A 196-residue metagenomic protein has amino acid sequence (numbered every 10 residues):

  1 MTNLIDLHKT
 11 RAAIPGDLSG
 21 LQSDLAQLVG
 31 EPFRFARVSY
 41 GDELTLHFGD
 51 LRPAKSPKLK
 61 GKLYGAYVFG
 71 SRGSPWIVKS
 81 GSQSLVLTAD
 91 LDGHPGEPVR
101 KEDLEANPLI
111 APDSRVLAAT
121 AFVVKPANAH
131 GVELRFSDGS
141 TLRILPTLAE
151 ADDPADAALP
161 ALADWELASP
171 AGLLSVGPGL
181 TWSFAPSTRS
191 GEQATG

Functional and structural regions predicted by a protein language model:
M1-G196: Surface-exposed, interaction-prone regions used to assemble/regulate multi-protein complexes
